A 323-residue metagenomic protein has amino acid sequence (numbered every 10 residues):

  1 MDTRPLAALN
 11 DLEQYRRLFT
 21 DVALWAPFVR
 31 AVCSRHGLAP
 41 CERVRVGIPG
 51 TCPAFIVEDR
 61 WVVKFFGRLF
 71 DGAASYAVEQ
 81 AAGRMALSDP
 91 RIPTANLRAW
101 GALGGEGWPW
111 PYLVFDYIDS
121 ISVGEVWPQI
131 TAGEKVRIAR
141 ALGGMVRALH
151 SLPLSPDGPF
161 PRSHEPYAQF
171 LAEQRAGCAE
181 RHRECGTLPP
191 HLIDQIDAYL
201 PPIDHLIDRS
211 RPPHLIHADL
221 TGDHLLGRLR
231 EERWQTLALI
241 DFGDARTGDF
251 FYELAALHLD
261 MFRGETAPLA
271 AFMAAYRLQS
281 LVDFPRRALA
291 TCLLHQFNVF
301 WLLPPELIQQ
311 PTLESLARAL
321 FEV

Functional and structural regions predicted by a protein language model:
M1-V29, G83: Phosphate/pyrophosphate-binding loops and the adjoining catalytic core of nucleotide-dependent enzymes
E13-L18, F70-A74, Q309: Short, flexible/disordered intra-domain loops and linkers
T20-P40, A102-E106, L113, D119 (+8 more regions): An alpha-helical support segment within catalytic cores of ATP-dependent transferases
A26, Q80, T266-A270: Short, surface-exposed alpha-helical segments at coil->helix boundaries
C41-E165: ATP-binding pocket architecture of kinase catalytic cores
G50-E58, V63, P201-Y252: Active-site acidic catalytic loop and adjacent metal/ATP-binding pocket of ATP-dependent phosphoryl transfer enzymes
I92-P93, A132-E134, R211, G264 (+1 more regions): Membrane-helix interface segments
R140, G177, D244-F250, A255-V323: Helix-rich C-terminal or lid/interface subdomains of diverse kinases
